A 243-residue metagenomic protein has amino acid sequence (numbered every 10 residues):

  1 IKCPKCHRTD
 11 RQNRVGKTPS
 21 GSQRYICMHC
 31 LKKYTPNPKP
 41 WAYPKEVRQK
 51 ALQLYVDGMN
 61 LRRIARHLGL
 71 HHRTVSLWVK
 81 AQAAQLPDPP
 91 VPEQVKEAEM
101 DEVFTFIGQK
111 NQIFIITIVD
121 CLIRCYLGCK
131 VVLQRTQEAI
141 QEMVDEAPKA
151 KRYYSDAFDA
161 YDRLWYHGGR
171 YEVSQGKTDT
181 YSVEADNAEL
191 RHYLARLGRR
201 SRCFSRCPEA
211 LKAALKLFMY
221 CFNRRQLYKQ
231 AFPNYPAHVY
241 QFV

Functional and structural regions predicted by a protein language model:
I1-V243: Residue-level recognition of single "structural anchor" positions that define or cap local secondary structure
